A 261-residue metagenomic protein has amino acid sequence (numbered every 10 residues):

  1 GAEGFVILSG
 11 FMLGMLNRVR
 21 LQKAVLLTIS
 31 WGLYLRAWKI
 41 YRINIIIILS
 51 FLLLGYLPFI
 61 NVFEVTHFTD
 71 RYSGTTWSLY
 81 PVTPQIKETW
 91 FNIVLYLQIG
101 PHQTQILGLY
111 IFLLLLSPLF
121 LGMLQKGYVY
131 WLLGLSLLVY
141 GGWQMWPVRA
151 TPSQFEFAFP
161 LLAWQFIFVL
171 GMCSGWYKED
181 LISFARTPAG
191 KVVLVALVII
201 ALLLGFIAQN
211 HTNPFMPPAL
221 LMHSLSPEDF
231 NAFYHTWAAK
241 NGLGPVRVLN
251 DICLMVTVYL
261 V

Functional and structural regions predicted by a protein language model:
G1-V261: Alpha-helical transmembrane segments and their immediate juxtamembrane cytosolic regions
